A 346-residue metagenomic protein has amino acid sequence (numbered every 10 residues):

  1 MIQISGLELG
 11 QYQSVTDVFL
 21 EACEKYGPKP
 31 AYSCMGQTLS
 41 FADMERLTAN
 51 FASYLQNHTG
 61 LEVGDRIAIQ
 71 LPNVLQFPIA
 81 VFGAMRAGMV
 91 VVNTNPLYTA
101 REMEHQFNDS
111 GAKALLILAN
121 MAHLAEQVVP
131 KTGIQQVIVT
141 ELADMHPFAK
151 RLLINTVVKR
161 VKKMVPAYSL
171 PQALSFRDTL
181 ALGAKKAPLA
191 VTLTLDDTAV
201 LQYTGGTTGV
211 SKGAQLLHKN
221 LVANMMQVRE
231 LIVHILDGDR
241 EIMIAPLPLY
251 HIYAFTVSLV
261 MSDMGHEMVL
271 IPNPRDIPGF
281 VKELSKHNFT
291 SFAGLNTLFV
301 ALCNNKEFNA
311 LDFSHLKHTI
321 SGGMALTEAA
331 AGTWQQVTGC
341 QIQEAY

Functional and structural regions predicted by a protein language model:
M1-L39, D43-H58, V63, A122 (+4 more regions): N-lobe entry segment of adenylate-forming
A22, Y32, M44, T48-F51 (+7 more regions): Adenylate-forming
C34-L39, A52-R101, N108, A119-N120 (+1 more regions): Conserved AMP-binding/adenylate-forming
H58-L61, G183-D196, L201-I244, T256 (+1 more regions): Conserved adenylate-forming
I67, A84, L115, T198 (+7 more regions): Conserved S/T- and glycine-rich ATP-binding loop of Class I adenylate-forming
R86-D178: Structural core segment of the AMP-binding/adenylate-forming
V222-I242, Y250-T290, N305: Conserved AMP-binding/adenylation subdomain of ANL enzymes
F289-A293, C303-Y346: Gly/Ser/Thr-rich phosphate-binding loop
